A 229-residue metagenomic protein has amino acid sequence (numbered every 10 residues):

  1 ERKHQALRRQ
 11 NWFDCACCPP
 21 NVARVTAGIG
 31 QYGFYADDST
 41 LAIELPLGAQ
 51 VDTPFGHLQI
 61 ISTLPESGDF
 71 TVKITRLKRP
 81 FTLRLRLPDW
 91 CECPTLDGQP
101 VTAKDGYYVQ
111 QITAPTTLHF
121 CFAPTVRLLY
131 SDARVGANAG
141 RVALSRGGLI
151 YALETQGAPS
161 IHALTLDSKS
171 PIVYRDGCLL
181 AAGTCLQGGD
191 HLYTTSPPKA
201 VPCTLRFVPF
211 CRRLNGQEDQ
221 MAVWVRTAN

Functional and structural regions predicted by a protein language model:
E1-S67, K73, C121-N229: C-terminal beta-rich recognition modules with glycine/proline-rich loops and embedded aromatic residues
G56, R79-F81, E92, Q99 (+1 more regions): Short acidic/polar mixed-charge low-complexity motifs
P65, R76-K78, A103, Q111-T113 (+1 more regions): Surface-exposed coil/turn segments at beta-strand junctions on protein surfaces, enriched
S67-T71, P80, D105-Y107, P115-T117 (+1 more regions): A generic structural signal for beta-strand entry/edge sites
K73, R79-P88: Surface-exposed beta-strand/loop patches in extracellular or lumenal glycoproteins
F81-R84, Q110-R127: C-terminal beta-strand-rich structural cap/linker in extracellular carbohydrate-active enzymes
T82-L83, P94, L129, E154: Short helix/loop capping segments that flank catalytic or ligand/cofactor-binding pockets
C91-Q111, V126-R134: Solvent-exposed beta-strand/loop surfaces of large extracellular or lumenal domains
